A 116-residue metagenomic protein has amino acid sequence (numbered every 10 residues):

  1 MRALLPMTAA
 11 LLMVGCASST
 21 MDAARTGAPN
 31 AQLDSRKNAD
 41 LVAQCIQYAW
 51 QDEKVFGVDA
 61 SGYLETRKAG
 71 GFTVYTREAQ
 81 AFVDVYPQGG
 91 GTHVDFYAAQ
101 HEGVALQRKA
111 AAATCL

Functional and structural regions predicted by a protein language model:
M1-L5: Positively charged n-region of N-terminal signal peptides that target proteins for export
L12-G15: C-terminal motif of bacterial Sec signal peptides marking the signal peptidase cleavage site
A17-S19: Bacterial signal peptide processing site
M21-N30: Short, low-complexity, disordered segments immediately C-terminal to signal peptides in bacterial exported proteins
A31-T73: Post-signal-peptide N-terminal segment of Sec-exported extracytoplasmic proteins
K68-Q100: Mid-chain, structured segments of secreted extracytoplasmic proteins
H93-L116: C-terminal partner/receptor-binding element of secreted or periplasmic proteins
